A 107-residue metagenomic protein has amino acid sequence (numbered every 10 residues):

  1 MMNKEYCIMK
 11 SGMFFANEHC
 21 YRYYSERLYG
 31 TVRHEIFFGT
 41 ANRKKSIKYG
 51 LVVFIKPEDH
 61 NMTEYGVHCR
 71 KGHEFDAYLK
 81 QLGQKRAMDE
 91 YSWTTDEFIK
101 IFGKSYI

Functional and structural regions predicted by a protein language model:
M1-H34, K56-E58: Short cysteine-rich loop/turn motifs with clustered Cys
F37: Anionic group-transfer/hydrolysis microenvironments
T40-V53, N61-I107: Polybasic, low-complexity binding patches
